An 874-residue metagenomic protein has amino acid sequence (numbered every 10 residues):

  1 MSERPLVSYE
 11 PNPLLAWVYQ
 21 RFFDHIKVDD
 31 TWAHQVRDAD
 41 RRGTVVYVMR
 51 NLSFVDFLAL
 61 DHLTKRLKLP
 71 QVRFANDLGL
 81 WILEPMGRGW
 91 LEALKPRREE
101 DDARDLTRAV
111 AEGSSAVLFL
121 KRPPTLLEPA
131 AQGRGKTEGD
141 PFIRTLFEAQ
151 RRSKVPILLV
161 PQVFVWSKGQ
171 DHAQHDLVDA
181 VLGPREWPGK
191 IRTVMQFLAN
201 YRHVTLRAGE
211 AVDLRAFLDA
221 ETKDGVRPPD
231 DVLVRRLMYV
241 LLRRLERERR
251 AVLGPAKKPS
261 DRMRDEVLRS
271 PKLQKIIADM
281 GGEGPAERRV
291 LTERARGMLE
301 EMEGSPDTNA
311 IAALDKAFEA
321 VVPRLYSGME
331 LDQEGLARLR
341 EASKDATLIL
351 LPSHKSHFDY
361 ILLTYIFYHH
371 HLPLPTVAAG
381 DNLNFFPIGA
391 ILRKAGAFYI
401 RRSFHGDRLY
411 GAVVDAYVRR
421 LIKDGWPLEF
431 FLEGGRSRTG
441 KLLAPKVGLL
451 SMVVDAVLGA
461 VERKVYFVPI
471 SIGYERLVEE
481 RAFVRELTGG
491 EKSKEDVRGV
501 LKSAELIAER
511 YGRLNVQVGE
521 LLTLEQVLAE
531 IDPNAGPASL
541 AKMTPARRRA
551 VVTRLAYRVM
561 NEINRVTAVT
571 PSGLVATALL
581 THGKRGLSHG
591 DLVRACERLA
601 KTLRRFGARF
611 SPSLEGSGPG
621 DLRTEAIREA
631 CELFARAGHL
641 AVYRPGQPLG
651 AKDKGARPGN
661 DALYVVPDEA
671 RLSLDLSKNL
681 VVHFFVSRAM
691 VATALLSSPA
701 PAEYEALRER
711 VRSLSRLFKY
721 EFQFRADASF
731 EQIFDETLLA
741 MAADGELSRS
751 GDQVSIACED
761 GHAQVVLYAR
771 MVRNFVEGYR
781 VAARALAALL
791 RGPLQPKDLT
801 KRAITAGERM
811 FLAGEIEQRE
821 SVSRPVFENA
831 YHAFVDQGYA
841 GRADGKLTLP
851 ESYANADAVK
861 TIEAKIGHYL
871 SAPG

Functional and structural regions predicted by a protein language model:
M1-G874: Membrane-interfacial terminal anchoring regions of lipid-handling membrane enzymes
